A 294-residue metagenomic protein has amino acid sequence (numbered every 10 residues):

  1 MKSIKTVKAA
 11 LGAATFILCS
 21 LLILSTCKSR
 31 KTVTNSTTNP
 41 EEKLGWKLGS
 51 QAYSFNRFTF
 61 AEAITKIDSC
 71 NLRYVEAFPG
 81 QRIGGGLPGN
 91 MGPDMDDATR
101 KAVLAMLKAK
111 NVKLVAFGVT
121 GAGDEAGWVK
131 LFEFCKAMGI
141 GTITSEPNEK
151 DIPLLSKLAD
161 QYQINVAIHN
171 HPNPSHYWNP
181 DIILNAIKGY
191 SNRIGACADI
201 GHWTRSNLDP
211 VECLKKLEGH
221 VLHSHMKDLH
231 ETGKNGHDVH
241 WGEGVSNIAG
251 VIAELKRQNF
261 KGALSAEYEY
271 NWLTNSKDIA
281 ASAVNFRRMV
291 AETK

Functional and structural regions predicted by a protein language model:
K2-A14: Bacterial N-terminal signal peptides that target proteins for export
S3, C27-A52, N56-Y74, A109 (+5 more regions): Histidine-acidic metal/acid-base catalytic patches
A13-I23: Bacterial N-terminal signal peptides
S54, P79-Q81, T120-G123, E149-D151 (+4 more regions): Active-site-proximal loop/turn and secondary-structure-junction residues that shape catalytic pockets, frequently
V75-G86, V112-A122: Active-site-adjacent substrate/metal-binding segments within catalytic domains of carbohydrate-active enzymes
E76, A116, T144, A167-I168 (+2 more regions): Conserved beta-strand positions in the central sheet of alpha/beta enzyme cores
A77-A102: Glycine-rich, proline-tolerant flexible connector loops at the mouths of alpha/beta enzymes
M106, K110-G195, T204-N207: Active-site acidic/histidine proton-transfer and metal-coordination neighborhood in alpha/beta enzyme cores
